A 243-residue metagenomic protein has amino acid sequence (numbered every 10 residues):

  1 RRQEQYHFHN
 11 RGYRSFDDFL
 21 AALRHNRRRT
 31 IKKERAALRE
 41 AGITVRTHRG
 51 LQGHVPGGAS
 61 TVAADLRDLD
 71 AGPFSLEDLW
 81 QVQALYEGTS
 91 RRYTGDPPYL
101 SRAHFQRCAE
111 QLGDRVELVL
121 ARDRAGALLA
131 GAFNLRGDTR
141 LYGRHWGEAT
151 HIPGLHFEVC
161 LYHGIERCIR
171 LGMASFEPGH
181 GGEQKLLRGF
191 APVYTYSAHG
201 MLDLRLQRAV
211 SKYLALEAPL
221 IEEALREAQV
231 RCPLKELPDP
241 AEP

Functional and structural regions predicted by a protein language model:
R1-G154, H199-G200, A215, C232-P243: A conserved beta-strand-loop-helix scaffold within acyl/acetyltransferase catalytic domains
R1-Q3, D138-L204: Acyl-donor binding region in acyl/amide transferases
V45, V55, V62, V82 (+8 more regions): Extended aliphatic helical segments
P178-P243: Conserved catalytic-core subdomain
